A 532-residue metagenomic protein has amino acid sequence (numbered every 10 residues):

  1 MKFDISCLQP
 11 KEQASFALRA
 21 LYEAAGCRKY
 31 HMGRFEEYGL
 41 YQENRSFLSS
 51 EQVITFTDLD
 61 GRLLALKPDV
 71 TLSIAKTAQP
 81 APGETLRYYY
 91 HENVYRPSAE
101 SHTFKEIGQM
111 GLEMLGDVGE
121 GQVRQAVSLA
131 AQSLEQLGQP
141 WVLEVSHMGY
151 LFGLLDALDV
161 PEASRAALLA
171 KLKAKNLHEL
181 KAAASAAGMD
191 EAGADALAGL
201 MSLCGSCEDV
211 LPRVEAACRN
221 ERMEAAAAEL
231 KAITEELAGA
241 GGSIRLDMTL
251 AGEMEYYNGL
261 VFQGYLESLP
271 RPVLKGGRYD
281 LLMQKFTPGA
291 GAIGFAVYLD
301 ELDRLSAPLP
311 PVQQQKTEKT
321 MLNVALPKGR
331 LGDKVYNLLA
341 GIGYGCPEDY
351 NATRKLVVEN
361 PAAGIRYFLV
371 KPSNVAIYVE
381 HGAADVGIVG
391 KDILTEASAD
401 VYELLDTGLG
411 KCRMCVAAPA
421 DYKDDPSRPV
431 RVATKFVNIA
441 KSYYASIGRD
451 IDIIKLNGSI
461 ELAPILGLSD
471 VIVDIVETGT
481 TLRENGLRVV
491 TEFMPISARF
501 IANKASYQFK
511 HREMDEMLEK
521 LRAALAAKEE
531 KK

Functional and structural regions predicted by a protein language model:
C7-A25, E36-E37, D69-P82, Y89-Q139 (+1 more regions): Positively charged, Gly/Ser-enriched RNA/tRNA-binding surfaces
E12-G33, G329-E348: Intrinsically disordered, low-complexity, positively charged segments
R34-L64, M414: Polyanion/phosphate-binding surface patch
Q52-S101, V375, E380-V389: Glycine-rich, N-terminal phosphate-binding loop and its surrounding beta-alpha-beta segment
D60-R62, M114-E120, S506: A generic structural motif
E106-M110, S146-G153: Short, conserved phosphate-binding/catalytic loop or strand-edge motifs used in phosphoryl-/nucleotidyl-transfer
L151-G242, E477, G486-R488, K510-K531: Long, charged alpha-helical interface segments
T317-K532: Domain-level signature for soluble enzymes in the chorismate/prephenate branch of the shikimate pathway
